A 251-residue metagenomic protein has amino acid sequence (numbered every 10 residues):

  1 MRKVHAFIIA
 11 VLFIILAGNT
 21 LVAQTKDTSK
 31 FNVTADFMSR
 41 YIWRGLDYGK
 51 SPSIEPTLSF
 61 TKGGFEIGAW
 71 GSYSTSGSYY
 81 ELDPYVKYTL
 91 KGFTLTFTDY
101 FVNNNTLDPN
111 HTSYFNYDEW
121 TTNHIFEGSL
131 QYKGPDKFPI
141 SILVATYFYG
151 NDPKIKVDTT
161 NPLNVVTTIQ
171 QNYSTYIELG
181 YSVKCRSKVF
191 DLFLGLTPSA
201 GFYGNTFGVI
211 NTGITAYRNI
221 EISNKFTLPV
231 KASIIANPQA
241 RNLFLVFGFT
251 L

Functional and structural regions predicted by a protein language model:
M1-K30: Cleavable N-terminal export/targeting peptides
Q24-S74: Short glycine/proline- and aromatic-enriched beta-strand/turn motifs that initiate or cap beta-hairpins
K26-T28, T61-F65, L90-F93, V102 (+3 more regions): Outer-membrane beta-barrel channels and translocator barrels
S29-F31, K50-I54, T61, S78-L82 (+4 more regions): Residues that define the transmembrane beta-barrel architecture of outer-membrane proteins
N32-M38, S59, G68-S72, K87 (+5 more regions): Transmembrane beta-strands of outer-membrane beta-barrel proteins
T34, T57-T61, K87-T89, T98 (+5 more regions): Transmembrane beta-barrel domains of outer membrane proteins
I67-T89, T94-D118: Surface-exposed loop and membrane-interface regions of Gram-negative outer-membrane beta-barrel proteins
T75, P135-L228, A236-A240, G248-L251: Outer-membrane beta-barrel transmembrane domain signature
